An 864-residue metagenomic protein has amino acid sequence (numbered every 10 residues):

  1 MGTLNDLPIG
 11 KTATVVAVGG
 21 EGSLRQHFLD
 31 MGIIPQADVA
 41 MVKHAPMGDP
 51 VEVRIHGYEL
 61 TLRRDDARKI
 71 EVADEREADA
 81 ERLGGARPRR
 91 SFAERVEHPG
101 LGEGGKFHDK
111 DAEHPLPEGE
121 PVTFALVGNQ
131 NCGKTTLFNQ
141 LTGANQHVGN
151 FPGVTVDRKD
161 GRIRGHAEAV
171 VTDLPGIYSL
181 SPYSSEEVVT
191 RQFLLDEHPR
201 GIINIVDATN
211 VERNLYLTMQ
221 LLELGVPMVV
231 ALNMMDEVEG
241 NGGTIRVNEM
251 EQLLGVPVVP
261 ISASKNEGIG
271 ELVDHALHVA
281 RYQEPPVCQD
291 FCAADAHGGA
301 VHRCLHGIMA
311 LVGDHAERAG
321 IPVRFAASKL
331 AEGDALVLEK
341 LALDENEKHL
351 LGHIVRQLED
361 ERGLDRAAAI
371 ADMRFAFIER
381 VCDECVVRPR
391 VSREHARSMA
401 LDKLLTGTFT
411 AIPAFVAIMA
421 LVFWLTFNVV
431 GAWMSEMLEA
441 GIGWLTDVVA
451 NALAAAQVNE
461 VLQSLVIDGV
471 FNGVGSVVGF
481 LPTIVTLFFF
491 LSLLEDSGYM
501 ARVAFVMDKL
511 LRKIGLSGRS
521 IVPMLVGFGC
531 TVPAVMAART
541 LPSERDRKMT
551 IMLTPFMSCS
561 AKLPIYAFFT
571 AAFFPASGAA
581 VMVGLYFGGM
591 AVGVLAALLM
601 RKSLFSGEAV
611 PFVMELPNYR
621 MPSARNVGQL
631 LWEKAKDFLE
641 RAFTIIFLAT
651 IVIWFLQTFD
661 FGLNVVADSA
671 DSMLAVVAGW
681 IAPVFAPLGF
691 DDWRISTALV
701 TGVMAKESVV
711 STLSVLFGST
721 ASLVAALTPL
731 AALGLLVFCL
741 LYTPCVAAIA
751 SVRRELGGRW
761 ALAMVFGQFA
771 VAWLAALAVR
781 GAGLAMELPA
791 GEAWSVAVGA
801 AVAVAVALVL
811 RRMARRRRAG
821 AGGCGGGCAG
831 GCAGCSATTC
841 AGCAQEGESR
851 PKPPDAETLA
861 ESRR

Functional and structural regions predicted by a protein language model:
L83-H108, A819-L859: Cysteine-cluster motifs in flexible loop/terminal segments that predominantly coordinate metals
V96-S179: Conserved G1/Walker A P-loop phosphate-binding module
H166, V189-V258, I565: Conserved C-terminal guanine-recognition region of P-loop GTPase G domains, centered on the G4
V229, E239-R390: Alpha-helical transmembrane helix bundles of large polytopic membrane transport and channel proteins
E361, A368-A369, R388, V429-V470 (+3 more regions): Extended, low-charge hydrophobic alpha-helical regions
L405-F505: Core alpha-helical transmembrane segments of integral membrane proteins
A440, W444-V448, A501-T531, S606-L630 (+1 more regions): Juxtamembrane inter-helical linkers in multi-pass membrane proteins
F556, S560-V583, A747-L756, A776-G791: Transmembrane helix-loop junctions at the membrane interface of multipass transporters and ion channels
